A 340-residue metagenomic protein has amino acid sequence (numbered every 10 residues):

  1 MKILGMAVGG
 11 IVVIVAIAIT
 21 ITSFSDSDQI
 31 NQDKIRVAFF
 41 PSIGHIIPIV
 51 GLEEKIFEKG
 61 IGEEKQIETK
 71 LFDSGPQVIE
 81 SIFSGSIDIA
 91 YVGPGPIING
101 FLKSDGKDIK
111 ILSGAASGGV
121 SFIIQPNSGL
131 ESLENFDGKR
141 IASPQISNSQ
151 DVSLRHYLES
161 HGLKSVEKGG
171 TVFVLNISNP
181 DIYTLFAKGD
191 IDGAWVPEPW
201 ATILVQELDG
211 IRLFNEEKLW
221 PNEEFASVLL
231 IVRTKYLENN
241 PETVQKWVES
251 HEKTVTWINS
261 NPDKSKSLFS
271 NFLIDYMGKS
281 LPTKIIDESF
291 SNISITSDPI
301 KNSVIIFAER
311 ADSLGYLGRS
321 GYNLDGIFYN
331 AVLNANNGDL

Functional and structural regions predicted by a protein language model:
M1-K34, G338-L340: Short, low-complexity disordered leader/linker segments with a strong preference for bacterial N-terminal type II
G5, I30-N176, D192-E198, L213-F214: Short, glycine-/small- and polar/acidic-enriched structural segments that line small-molecule recognition paths
G44, E53, S74, V78 (+14 more regions): Stable alpha-helical elements in mature extracytoplasmic
I46, G114-I124, V205, D209-L237 (+4 more regions): Periplasmic-binding protein-like
E58-E64, K218-P221, F290-I300: Short, solvent-exposed loop/beta-turn-alpha elements that line the ligand-binding surface or hinge of extracytoplasmic
D105, E167-T171, L175, P180-F272: Pocket-lining segment of extracytoplasmic ligand-binding domains
E238-G318: Secondary-structure end/capping motifs
E309-L340: Conserved C-terminal helix/tail region of periplasmic/extracytoplasmic solute-binding proteins
